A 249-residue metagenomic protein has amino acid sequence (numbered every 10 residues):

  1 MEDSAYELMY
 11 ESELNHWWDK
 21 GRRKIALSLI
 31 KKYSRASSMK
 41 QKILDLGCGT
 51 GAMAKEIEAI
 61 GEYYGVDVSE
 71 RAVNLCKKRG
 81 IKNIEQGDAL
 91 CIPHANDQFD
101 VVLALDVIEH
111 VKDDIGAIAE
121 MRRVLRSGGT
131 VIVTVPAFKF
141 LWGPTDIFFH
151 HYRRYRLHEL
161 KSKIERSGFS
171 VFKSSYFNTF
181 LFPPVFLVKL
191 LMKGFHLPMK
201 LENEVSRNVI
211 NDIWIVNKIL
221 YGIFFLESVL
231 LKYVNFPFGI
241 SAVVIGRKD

Functional and structural regions predicted by a protein language model:
M1-D97, V101-L105, G116-I118, I213-W214 (+2 more regions): Conserved N-terminal segment of class I S-adenosyl-L-methionine
E11, V131-R153, L157-E165: Short, glycine-/aromatic-enriched active-site segment of Class I SAM-dependent methyltransferases
A72, K139-L141, F180: Feature marks short, surface-exposed loop/turn motifs that line or immediately flank catalytic pockets and channel
D106, H110: A short His-aromatic
I115-T130: A short glycine-rich, Lys/Arg-flanked "PGG" loop and its adjoining helix->strand segment in the class I
F169-T179: Conserved S-adenosyl-L-methionine
L181-D249: A C-terminal cap/extension of S-adenosyl-L-methionine-dependent methyltransferases that defines the acceptor-substrate
